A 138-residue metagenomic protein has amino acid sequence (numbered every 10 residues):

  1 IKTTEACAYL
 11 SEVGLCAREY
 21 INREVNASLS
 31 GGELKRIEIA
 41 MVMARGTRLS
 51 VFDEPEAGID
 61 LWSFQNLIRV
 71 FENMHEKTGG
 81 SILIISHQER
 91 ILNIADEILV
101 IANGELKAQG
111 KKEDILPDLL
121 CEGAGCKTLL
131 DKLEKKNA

Functional and structural regions predicted by a protein language model:
I39: Hydrophobic anchor residue at the start of the ABC signature
V42-M43: ABC ATPase C-loop
G46: Conserved catalytic motifs of ABC-family nucleotide-binding domains
E54-P55: Walker B catalytic motif
F64-K77: Helical segment within the ABC ATPase nucleotide-binding domain
G79-S86: Conserved H-loop
H87-I94: Conserved H-loop
E105-L129: Conserved beta-strand-loop-alpha-helix hinge in the C-terminal portion of ABC ATPase nucleotide-binding domains
